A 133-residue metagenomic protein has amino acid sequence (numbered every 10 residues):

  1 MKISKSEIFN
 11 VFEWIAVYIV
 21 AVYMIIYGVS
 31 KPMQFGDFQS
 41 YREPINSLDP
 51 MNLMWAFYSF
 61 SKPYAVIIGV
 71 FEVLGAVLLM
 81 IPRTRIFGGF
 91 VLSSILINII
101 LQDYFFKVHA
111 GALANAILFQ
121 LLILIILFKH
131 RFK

Functional and structural regions predicted by a protein language model:
M1-Q39, I81-K133: Extended, low-polarity transmembrane helix blocks
K2-I3, F9-V11, P44, M51-Y58 (+1 more regions): Intrinsically disordered, low-complexity segments enriched in polar/charged residues with Gly/Pro, especially when
M24, G75-A76: Hydrophobic/aromatic residues in alpha-helical transmembrane segments
V29-I67: Solvent-exposed, well-ordered loop and adjacent helix/strand elements within mature globular domains that form
F60, V73, M80-R83: Membrane-interface junctions
V66-G75, S94: Hydrophobic alpha-helical transmembrane segments
